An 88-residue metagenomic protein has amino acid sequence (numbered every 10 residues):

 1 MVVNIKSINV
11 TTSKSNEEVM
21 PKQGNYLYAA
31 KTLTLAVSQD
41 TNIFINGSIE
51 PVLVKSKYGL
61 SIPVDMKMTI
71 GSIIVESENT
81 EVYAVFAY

Functional and structural regions predicted by a protein language model:
I5, N9-L27: Surface-exposed ligand/attachment interfaces on beta-rich extracellular proteins
S7-V10, S48-S56: Solvent-exposed serine/threonine-rich low-complexity stretches and specific carbohydrate-binding patches
T12-K14, T41, T80-V82: Short tyrosine-centred short linear motifs in exposed loops/low-complexity segments
M20-Y26, L53-I70, A87: Beta-sandwich interaction modules
Q23, L33-S38: Acidic/His-leaning functional-site neighborhoods
A29-L33, D65-E81: Noncatalytic modules at the cell exterior or secretory-pathway interfaces, chiefly beta-strand-rich lectin/adhesion
A36-P51, V85-A87: Short, surface-exposed beta-strand/strand-loop-strand elements in extracellular ectodomains
